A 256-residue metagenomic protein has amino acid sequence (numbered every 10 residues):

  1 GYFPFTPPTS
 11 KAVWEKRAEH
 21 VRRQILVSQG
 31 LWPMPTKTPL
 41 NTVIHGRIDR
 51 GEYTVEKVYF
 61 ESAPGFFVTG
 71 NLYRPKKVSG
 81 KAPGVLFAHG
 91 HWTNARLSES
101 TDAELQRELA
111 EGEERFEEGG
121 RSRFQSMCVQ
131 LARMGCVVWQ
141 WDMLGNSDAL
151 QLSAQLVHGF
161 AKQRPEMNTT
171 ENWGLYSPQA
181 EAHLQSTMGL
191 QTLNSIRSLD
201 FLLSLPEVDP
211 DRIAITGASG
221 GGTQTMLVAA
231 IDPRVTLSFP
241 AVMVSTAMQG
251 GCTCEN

Functional and structural regions predicted by a protein language model:
G1-Y73: Non-catalytic accessory segments flanking enzyme active sites
V13-K16, H20, S126, N194-R197: Extracytoplasmic/secreted proteins, especially bacterial periplasmic and envelope-associated proteins
G46-Q106: Glycine-rich active-site/cofactor-binding loop and its immediate structural neighborhood
V55-K57, F67-L72, R115-E118, S122-S126 (+2 more regions): Short alpha-helical segments and helix-capping/turn motifs at coil-helix boundaries
A63, Y73-P75, G90-H91, M143-N146 (+3 more regions): An acidic- and aromatic-residue-enriched active-site/binding cleft used to recognize and process polar
G80-K81, V85-I196, L203, V244-C254: Cap/lid segment of the alpha/beta-hydrolase catalytic domain
L190, R197-N256: Primarily recognizes the serine-hydrolase "nucleophile elbow" in alpha/beta-hydrolase and SGNH/GDSL folds
